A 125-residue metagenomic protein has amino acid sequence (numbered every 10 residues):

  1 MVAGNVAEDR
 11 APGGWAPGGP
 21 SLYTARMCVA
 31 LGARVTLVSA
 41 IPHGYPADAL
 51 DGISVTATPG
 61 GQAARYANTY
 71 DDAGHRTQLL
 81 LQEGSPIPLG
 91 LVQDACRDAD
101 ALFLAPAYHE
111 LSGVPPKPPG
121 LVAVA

Functional and structural regions predicted by a protein language model:
M1-N5, V124: Short, hydrophobic/glycine-enriched beta-strand segments
A3, P17-G18, G60: Short glycine-rich loop/turn motifs that provide flexible caps or phosphate-binding loops at active sites
A7-P12, A30-E110, P115-V122: Conserved N-terminal subdomain of the carbohydrate kinase-like
W15-L31: Short catalytic helix/loop segments, enriched in acidic residues and glycine and frequently bearing histidine
